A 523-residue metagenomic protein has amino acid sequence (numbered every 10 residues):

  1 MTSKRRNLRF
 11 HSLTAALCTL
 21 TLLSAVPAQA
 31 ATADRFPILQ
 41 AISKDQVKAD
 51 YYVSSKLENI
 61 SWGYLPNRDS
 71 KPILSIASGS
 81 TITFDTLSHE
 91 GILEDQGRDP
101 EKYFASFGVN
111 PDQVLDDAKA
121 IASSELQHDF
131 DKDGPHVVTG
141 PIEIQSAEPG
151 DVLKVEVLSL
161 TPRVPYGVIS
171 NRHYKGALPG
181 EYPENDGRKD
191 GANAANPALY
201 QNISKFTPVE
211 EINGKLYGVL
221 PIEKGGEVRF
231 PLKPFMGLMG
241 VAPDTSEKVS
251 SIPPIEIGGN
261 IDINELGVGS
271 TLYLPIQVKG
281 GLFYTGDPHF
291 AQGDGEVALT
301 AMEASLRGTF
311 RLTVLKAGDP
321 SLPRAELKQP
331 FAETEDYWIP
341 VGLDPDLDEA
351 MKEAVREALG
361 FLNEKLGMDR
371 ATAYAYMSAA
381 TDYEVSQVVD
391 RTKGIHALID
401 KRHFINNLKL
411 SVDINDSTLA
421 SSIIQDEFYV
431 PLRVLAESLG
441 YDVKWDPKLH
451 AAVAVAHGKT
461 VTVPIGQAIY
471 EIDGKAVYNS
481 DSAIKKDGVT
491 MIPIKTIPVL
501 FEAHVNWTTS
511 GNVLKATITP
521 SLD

Functional and structural regions predicted by a protein language model:
M1-L13: Bacterial Sec-dependent N-terminal signal peptides
S12, N406-D523: Primary recognition of N-terminal secretory signal peptides and signal-anchoring hydrophobic helices
T14-A25: Bacterial N-terminal signal peptides
L23-A33: Sec-dependent signal peptide cleavage junction
D34-R35, A41, D45-F130: N-terminal, Lys/Arg-enriched amphipathic/low-complexity engagement segments that precede the first folded domain
L65-K71, H136-I142, E256-I261, G360: Short alpha-helix capping/helix-loop boundary micro-motifs
V152-S321, R356, A371, Y376-G394 (+1 more regions): Glycine-rich anion/phosphate-binding loop at the beta-strand->alpha-helix junction
E326-L359: Extended amphipathic ligand-handling, pore-lining, and cofactor/metal-binding catalytic surfaces
